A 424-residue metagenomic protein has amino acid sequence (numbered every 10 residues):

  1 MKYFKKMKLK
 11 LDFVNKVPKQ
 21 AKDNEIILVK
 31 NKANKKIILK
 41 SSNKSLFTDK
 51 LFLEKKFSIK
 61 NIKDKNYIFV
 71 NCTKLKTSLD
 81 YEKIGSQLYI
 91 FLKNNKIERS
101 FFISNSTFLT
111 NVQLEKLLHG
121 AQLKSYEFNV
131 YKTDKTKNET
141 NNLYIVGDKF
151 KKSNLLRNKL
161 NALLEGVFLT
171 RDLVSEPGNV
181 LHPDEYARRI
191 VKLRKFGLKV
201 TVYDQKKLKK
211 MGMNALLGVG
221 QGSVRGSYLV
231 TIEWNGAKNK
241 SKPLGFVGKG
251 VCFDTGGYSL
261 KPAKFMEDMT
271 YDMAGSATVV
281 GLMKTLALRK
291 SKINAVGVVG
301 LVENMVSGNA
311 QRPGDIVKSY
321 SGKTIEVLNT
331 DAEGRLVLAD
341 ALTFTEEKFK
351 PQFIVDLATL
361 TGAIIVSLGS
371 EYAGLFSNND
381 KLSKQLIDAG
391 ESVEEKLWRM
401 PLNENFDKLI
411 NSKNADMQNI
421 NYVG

Functional and structural regions predicted by a protein language model:
K2-F4, Q20-A21, A33, L53 (+3 more regions): A generic structural signal for tightly packed, nonpolar segments enriched in small/aliphatic residues
K2-P243, V247-G250: Short amphipathic alpha-helical segment within the helicase RecA-like ATPase core that mediates nucleic-acid
